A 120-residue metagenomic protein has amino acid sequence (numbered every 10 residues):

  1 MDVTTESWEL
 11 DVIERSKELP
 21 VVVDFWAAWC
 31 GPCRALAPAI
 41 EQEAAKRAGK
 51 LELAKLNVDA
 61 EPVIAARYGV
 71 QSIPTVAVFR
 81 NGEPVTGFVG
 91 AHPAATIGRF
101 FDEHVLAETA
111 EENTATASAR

Functional and structural regions predicted by a protein language model:
D2-V21: A short beta-strand-turn-helix
L19, W26-W29, S72: Short pre-active-site segment immediately N-terminal to redox-active cysteine/selenocysteine motifs in thiol-based
C30-C33, V76: The canonical Cys-X-X-Cys-His
P32-A48, D59: Typically the conserved alpha-helix immediately C-terminal to a functionally engaged Cys/Sec in thioredoxin-like
V58-I64: Structural microenvironment flanking redox-active thiols in thiol-disulfide oxidoreductases
G69-E112: Non-catalytic, surface beta->alpha helical segment in thiol-disulfide oxidoreductase systems
A110-R120: Charged, amphipathic alpha-helical linkers/stalks
